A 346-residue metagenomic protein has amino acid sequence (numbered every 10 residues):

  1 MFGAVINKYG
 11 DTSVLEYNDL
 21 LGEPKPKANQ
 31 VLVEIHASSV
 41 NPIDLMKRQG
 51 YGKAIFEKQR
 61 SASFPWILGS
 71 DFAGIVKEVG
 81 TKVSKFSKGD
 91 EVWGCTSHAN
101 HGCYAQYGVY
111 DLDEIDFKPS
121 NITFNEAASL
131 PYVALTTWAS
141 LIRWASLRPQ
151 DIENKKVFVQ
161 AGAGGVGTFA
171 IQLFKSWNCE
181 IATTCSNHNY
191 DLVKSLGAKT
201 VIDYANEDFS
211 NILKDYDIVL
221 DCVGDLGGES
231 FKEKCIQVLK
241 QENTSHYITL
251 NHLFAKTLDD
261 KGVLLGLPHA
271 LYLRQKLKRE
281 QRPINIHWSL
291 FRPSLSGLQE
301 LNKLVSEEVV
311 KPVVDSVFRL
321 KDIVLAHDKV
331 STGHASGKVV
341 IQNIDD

Functional and structural regions predicted by a protein language model:
M1-K27, E34-V79, S84-D346: Terminal helix/beta-alpha structural elements that buttress the NAD(P)+-binding lobe
